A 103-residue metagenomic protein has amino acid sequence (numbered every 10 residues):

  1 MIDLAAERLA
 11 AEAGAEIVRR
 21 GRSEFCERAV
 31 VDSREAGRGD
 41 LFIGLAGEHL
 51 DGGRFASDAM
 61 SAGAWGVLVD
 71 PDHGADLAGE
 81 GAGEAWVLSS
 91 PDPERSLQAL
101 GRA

Functional and structural regions predicted by a protein language model:
I2-A103: Short, basic phosphate-binding NTP loop
